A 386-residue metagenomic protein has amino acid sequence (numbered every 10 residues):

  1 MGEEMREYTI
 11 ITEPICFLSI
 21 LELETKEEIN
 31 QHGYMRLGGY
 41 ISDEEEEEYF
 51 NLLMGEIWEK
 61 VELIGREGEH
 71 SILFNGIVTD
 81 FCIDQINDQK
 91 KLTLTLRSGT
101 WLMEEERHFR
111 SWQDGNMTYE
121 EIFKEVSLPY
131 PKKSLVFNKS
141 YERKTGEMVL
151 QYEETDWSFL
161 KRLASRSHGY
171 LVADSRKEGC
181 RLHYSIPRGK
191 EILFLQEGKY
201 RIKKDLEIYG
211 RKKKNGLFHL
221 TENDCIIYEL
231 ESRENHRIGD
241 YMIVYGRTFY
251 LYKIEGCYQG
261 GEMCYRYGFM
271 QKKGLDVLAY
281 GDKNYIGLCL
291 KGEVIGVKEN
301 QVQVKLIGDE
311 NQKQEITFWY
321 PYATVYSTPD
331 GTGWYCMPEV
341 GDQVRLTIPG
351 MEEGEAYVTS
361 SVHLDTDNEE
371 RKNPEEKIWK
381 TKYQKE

Functional and structural regions predicted by a protein language model:
M1-E386: Amphipathic alpha-helical and helix-coil boundary elements used as assembly and membrane-proximal scaffolds
